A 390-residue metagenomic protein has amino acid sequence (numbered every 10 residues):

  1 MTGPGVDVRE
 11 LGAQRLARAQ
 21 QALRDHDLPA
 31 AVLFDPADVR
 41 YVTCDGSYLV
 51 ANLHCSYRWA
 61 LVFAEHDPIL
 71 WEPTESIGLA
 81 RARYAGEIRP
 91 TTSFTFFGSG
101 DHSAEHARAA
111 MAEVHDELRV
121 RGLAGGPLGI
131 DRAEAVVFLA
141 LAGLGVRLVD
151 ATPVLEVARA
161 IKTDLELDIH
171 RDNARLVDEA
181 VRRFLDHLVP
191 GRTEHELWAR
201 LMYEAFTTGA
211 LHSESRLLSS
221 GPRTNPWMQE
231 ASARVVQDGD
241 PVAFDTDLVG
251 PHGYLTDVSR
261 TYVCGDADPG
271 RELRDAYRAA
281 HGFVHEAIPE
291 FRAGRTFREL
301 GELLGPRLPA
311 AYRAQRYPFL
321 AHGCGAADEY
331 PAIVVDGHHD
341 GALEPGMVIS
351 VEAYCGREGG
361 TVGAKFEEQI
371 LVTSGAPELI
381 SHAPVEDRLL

Functional and structural regions predicted by a protein language model:
M1-L390: Active-site neighborhoods and metal-handling regions in enzymes and metal-associated proteins
